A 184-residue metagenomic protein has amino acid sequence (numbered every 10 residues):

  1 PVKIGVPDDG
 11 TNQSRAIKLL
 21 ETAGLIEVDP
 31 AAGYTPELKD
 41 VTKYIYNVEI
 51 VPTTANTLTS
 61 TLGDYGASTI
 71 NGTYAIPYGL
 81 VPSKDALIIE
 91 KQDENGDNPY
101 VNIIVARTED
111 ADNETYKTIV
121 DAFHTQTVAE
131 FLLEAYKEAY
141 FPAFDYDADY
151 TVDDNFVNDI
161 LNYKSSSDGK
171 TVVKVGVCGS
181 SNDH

Functional and structural regions predicted by a protein language model:
P1, P99-T118: A bilobed periplasmic-binding-protein/Venus flytrap-type ligand-binding module shared by bacterial periplasmic
P1-I26: A conserved helix-loop-strand patch within extracytoplasmic ligand-binding domains of the periplasmic binding
V2, L25, Y46-E49, G63-I70: Alpha-to-beta junction loops
S14-E21, D121-Y146: Periplasmic-binding protein-like
A32-S60, G179: Short helix-initiation/N-cap motifs at beta->coil->alpha
V51, P77-G96: Short beta-strand->loop
L58-A86: A ligand-binding cleft/hinge motif common to bilobed small-molecule-binding domains
V172-H184: Extracytoplasmic "Venus flytrap"
